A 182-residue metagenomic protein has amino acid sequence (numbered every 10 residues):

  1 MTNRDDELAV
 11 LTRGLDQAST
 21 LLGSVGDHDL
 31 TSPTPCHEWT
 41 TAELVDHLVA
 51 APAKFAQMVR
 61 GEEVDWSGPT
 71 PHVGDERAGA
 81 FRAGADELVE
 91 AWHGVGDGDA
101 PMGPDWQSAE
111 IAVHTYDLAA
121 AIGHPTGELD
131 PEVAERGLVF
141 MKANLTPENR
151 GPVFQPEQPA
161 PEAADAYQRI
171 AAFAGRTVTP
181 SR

Functional and structural regions predicted by a protein language model:
T2-D6, V10, G14-Q17, S24-H37 (+1 more regions): Structured surface interface patches that mediate subunit assembly and partner/cofactor docking
L44: Extended, alpha-helix-rich binding/interface surfaces that flank or overlap catalytic cores and mediate recognition
L48: Glycine-rich loop at the start of a catalytic domain that most often binds anionic cofactors/ligands
